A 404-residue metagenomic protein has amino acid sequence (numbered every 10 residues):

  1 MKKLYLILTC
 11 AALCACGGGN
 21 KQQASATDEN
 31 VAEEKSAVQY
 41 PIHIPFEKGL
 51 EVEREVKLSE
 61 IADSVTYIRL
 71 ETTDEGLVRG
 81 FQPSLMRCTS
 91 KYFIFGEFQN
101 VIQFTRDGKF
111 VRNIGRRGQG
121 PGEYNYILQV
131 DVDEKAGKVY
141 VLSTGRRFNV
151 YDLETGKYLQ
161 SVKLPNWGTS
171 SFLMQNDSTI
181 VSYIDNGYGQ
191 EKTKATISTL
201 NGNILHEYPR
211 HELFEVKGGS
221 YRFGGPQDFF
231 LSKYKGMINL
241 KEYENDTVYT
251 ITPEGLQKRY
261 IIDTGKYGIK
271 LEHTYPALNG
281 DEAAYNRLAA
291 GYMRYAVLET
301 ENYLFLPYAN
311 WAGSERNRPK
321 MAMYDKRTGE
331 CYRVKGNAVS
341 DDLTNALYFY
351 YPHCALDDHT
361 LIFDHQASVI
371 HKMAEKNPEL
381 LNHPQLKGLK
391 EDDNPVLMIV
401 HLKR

Functional and structural regions predicted by a protein language model:
C14-A15: C-terminal motif of bacterial Sec signal peptides marking the signal peptidase cleavage site
A24-E71: Blade/loop signatures of beta-propeller domains
P41, K91-E97, G137-S143, S178-G189 (+3 more regions): Short beta-strand elements that form the blades of beta-propeller/WD-repeat-like and other beta-sheet-rich scaffold
E71-Q82, I102-F104, K109-A136, S143: Blade-loop segments of beta-propeller domains
D74, G115-E123, K163-S170, H211-E215 (+2 more regions): Short coil/turn segments at the loop-to-beta-strand junctions that recur within blades of beta-propeller repeat folds
G80-L85, N125-V130, N166-M174, G219-Y221 (+3 more regions): Repeated scaffold domains used in trafficking and secretory/extracellular systems, primarily beta-propellers
N125-I127, L142-T193, E207-G218: Asp-box/WD-like beta-propeller blade repeats and closely related beta-sheet repeat scaffolds
Y260-N286, R327-D358, H371: Conserved blade-ending motifs and adjacent loop-strand segments that build the rim/top face of beta-propeller domains
